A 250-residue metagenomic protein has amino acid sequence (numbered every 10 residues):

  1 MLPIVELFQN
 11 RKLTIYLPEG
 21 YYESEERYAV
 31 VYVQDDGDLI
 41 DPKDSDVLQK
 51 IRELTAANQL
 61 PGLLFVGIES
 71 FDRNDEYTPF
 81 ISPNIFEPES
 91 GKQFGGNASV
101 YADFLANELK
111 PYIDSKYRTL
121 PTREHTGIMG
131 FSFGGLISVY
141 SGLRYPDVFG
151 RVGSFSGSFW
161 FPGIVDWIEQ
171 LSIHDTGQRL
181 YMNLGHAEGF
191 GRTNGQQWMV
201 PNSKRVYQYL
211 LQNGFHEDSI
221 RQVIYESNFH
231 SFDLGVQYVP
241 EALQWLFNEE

Functional and structural regions predicted by a protein language model:
M1-E250: Non-catalytic cap/lid and distal C-terminal segments of serine-dependent acyl enzymes
